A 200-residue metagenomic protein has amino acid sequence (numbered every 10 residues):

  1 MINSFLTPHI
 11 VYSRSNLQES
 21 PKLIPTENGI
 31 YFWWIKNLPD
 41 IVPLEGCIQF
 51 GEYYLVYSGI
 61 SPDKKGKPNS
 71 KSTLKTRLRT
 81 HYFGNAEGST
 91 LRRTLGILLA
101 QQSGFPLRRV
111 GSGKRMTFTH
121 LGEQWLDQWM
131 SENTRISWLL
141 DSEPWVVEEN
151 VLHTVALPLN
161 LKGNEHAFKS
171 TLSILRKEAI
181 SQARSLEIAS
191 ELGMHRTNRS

Functional and structural regions predicted by a protein language model:
M1-W125, W129-S200: GIY-YIG nuclease catalytic motif and its immediate N-terminal context
